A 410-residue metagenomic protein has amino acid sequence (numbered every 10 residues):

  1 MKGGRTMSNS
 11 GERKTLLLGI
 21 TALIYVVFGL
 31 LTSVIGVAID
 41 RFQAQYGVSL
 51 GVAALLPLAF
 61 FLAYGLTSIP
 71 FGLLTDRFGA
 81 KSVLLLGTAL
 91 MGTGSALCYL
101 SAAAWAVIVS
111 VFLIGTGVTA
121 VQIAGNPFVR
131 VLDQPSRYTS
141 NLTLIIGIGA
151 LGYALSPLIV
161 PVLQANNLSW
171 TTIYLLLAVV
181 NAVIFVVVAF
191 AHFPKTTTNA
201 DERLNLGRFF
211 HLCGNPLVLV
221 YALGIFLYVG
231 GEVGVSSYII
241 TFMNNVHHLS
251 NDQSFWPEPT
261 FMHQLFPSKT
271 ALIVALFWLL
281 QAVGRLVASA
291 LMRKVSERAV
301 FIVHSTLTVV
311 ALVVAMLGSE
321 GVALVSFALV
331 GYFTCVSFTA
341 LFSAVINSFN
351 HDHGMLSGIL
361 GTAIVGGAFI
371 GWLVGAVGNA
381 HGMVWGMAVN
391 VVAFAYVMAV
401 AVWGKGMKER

Functional and structural regions predicted by a protein language model:
L16-V48, N126, V235-M243: Extracytoplasmic
S33, F61-I69, A154, W278-L286 (+1 more regions): Residue-level signature of mid-helix packing/kink "hotspots" within the transmembrane helices of 12-pass Major
I35-G36, G214-A275: Extracytoplasmic gate region of multi-pass secondary transporters
G47, G79, L100-W105, L317-S319 (+1 more regions): Helix-breaking motifs and short loop linkers at transmembrane-helix boundaries and internal kinks in secondary membrane
L66-W105: Conserved MFS/SLC helix-loop-helix module at the cytosolic interface between two early adjacent transmembrane helices
S110-G147: Cytoplasmic helix-loop-helix junction between adjacent transmembrane helices in 12-TM secondary transporters
A120-D133, V336-N350: Intracellular juxtamembrane helix-capping segments at the cytosolic ends of symmetry-related transmembrane helices
S136, N141-F193: Helix-loop-helix hairpin linking two adjacent transmembrane segments in secondary transporters
